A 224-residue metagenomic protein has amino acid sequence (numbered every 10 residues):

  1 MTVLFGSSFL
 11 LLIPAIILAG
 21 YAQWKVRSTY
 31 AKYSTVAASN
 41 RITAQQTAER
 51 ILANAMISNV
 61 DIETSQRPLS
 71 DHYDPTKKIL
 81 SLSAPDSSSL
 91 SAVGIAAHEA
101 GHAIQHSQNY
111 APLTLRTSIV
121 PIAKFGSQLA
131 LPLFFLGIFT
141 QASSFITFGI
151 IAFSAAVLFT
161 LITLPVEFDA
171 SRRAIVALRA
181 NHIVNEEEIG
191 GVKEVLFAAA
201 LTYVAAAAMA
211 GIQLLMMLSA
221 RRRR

Functional and structural regions predicted by a protein language model:
M1-T29, G137, S143-I150, T160: Hydrophobic alpha-helical transmembrane segments of small proteolipidic membrane proteins, enriched in energy-coupled
T2-G6, W24-A123, L158-I212, M216-R224: Polar-ligand-bearing catalytic/cofactor-coordination segments of membrane-embedded or membrane-tethered inner-membrane
L12, S127, L131, I150-F153 (+1 more regions): Residues within membrane-spanning alpha-helices of integral membrane proteins, especially the hydrophobic core/packing
S107-A111, L133-S144: Membrane-helix exit/interface motif
F125-F134, M209-A210: Core segments of transmembrane alpha-helices that mediate helix-helix packing or line hydrophobic substrate/ligand
F125-Q128, I138-Q141, E194, A198: Membrane-interface junctions
